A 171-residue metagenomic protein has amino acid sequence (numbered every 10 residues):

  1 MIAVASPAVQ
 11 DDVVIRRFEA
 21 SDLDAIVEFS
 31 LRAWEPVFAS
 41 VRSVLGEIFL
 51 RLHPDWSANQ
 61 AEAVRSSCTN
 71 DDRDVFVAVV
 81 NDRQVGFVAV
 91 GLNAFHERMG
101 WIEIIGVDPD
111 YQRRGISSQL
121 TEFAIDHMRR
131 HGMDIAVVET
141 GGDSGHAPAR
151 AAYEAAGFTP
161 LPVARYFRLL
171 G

Functional and structural regions predicted by a protein language model:
I2-A3, A8, V13, R17-M99 (+7 more regions): Acetyl-CoA-dependent GNAT
S43-L50, V138-R150: Short, flexible, glycine-rich and Lys/Arg-enriched loop motifs at helix boundaries that contact anionic partners
E97, G115, A147-P148, L161: Residues that form or flank phosphate/diphosphate-binding pockets in enzymes that use nucleotide phosphates
V107, R113-D126, A151, A155: Conserved acetyl-CoA-binding loop-helix of GNAT-fold acetyltransferases
I116, M133, F158: Short phosphate-binding/catalytic loops that engage adenosine nucleotides
T121, S144-A149, Y166-L170: Short glycine/proline-centered loop/turn elements that form peptide/ligand docking sites
M128-G141: Conserved GNAT acetyl-CoA-binding A-motif
Y153-V163: Conserved acetyl-CoA-binding loop of GNAT-fold acetyltransferases
